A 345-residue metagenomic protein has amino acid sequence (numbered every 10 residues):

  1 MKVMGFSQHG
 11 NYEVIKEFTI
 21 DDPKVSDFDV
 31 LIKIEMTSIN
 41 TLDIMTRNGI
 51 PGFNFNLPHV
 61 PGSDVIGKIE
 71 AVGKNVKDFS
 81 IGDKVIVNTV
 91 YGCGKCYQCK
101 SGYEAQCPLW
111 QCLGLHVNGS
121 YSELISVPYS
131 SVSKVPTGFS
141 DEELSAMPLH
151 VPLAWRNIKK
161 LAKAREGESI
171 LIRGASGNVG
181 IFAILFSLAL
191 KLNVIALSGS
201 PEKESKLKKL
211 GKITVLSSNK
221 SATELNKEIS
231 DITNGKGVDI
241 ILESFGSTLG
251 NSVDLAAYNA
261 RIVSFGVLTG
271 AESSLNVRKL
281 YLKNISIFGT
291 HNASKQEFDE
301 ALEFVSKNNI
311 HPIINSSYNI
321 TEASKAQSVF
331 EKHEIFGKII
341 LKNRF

Functional and structural regions predicted by a protein language model:
M1, S7, V253, K295-F345: C-terminal hydrophobic helical "lid"/dimerization subdomain of Rossmann-like NAD(P)H-dependent oxidoreductases
D21-T37, I50-K100, P136-G138: Glycine-rich beta-strand-centered segment in the early N-terminal region that forms part of a ligand/cofactor-binding
K33, Y91-G174: NAD(P)H dinucleotide-binding glycine-rich loop of Rossmann-like/cofactor-binding domains, especially the beta1-alpha1
F139-K220, G246: Mid-domain Rossmann-like dinucleotide-binding core that forms the NAD(H)/NADP(H) cofactor-binding site
I195, S205-N284: Glycine-rich cofactor phosphate-binding loops and adjacent beta1-alpha1 units of small-molecule cofactor enzyme domains
A260-V263, S274-I314: Rossmann-fold dehydrogenase core element
